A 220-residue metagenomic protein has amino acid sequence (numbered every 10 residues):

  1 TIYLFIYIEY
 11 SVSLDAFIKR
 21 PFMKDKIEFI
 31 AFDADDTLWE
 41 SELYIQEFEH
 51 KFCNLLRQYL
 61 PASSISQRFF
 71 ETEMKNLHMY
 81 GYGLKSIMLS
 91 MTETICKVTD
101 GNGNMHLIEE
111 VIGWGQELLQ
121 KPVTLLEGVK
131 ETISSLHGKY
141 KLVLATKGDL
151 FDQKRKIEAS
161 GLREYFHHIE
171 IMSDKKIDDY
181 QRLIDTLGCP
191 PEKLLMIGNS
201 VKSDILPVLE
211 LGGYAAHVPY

Functional and structural regions predicted by a protein language model:
I2-F32: Non-catalytic pre-domain segments flanking phosphatase-related domains
F22-R68: Active-site neighborhood of HAD-like aspartate-dependent phosphohydrolases
K24-D25, G138-Y140, L187-P191: Glycine-rich phosphate-binding loop signature in dinucleotide/nucleotide-binding domains
F70-E117: A metal-dependent, Asp-based hydrolase signature
L84-K85, M105-E109, G113-V143, I177: Short, acidic loop-to-helix structural element flanking the phosphoryl-transfer center in phosphate-processing enzymes
H137-V143, K147-E170: Substrate-recognition/cap helix-loop segment adjacent to the acidic, metal-dependent catalytic center of Asp-based
K176-G188: Short loop-to-alpha-helix "cap/lid" segments that border enzyme active sites across diverse enzyme classes
I197-Y220: Acidic, Mg2+-coordinating phosphoryl-transfer loop and its flanking beta/alpha structural elements, shared across
